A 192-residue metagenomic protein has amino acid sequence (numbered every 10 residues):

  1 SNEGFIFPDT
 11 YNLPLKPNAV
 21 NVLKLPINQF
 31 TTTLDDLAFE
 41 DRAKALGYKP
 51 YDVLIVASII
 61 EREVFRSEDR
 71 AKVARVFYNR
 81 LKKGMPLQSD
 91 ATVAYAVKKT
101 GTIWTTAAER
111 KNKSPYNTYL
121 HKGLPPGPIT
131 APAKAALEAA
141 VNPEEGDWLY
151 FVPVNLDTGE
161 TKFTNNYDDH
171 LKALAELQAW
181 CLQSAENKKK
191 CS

Functional and structural regions predicted by a protein language model:
S1-S192: Bacterial extracytoplasmic/cell-wall-associated proteins, especially those involved in peptidoglycan
